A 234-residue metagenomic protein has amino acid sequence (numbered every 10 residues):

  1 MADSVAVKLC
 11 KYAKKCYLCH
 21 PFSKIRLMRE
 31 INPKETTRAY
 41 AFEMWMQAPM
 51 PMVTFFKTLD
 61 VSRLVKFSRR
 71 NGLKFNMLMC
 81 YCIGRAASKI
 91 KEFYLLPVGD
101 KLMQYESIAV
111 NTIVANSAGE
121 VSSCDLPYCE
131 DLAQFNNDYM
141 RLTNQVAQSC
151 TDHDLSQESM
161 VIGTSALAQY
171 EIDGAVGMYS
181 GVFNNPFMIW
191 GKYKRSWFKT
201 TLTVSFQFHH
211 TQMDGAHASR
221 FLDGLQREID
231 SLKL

Functional and structural regions predicted by a protein language model:
K11, Y17-L18, K24: Short, positively charged and aromatic/hydrophobic N-terminal segments
I25-A48, A109-A115: Short amphipathic alpha-helices and their capping loops
I31, M46-L78, Y94-V110, I162-T164 (+2 more regions): Gly/Ser/Thr-rich phosphate-binding loops and adjoining beta-strand/alpha-helix segments that form adenosine-phosphate
M52-K57, L64-R70, V121-A133, M213: Acyl-group handling in specialized metabolite and lipid biosynthesis
L64-K89, L202-F221: Acyl activation and transfer enzymes in specialized metabolism, enriched for ANL adenylate-forming modules
N116-I172: Helical lid/core segments from catalytic subdomains that handle acyl or acyl-like groups
Q157-E171, P186-D223: Histidine-centered acyl-transfer/condensation active-site motif and its immediate structural neighborhood
